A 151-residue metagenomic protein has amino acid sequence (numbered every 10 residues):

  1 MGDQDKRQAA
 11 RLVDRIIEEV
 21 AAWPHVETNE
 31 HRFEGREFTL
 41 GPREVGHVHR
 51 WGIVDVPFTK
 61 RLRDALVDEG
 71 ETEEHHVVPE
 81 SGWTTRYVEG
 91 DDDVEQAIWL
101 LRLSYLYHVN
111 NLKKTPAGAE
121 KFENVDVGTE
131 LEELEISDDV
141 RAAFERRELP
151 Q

Functional and structural regions predicted by a protein language model:
M1-Q151: Charge-dense, helix-prone N-terminal extensions
